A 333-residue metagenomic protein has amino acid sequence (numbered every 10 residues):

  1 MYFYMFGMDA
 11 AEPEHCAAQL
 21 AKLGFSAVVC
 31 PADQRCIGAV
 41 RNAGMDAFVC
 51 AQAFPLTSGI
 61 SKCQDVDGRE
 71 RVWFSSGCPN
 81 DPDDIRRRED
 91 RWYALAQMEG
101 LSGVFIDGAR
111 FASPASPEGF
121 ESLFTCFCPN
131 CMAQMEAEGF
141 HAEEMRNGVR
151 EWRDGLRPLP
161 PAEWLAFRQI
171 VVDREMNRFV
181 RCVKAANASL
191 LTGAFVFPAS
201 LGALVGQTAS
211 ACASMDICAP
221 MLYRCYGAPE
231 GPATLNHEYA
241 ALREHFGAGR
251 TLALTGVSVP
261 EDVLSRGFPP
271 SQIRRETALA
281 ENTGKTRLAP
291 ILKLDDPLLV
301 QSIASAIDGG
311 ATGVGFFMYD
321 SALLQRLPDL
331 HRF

Functional and structural regions predicted by a protein language model:
Y2-G7, F25-P31, E70-E89, P160-D173 (+3 more regions): The substrate-binding groove and active-site-proximal loops of carbohydrate-active enzymes, especially glycoside
Y4-F6, E144-W152, P161-V205, R250-V259 (+1 more regions): Aromatic-lined carbohydrate-recognition surfaces of secreted/lumenal glycan-active proteins
G7-K22, D83-L95, S200-C212, D295-I307: Short, acidic/polar
M8-C36, M98-G103, M215-C218, A306-V314: Catalytic domains of carbohydrate-active enzymes, especially glycoside hydrolases
D46-E99, P114-S116, L123-T125, N177 (+1 more regions): Active-site-adjacent "subsite" loops/lids of carbohydrate-active enzymes
Q52-F74, G108-D154, C212: Aromatic- and acidic-residue-enriched segments that line the glycan-binding/catalytic groove of carbohydrate-active
F179, L191-G231: Substrate-binding cleft/loops of secretory-pathway carbohydrate-active enzymes
M215, L222-P232, G256-F333: Substrate-binding cleft of secreted/luminal carbohydrate-active enzymes
